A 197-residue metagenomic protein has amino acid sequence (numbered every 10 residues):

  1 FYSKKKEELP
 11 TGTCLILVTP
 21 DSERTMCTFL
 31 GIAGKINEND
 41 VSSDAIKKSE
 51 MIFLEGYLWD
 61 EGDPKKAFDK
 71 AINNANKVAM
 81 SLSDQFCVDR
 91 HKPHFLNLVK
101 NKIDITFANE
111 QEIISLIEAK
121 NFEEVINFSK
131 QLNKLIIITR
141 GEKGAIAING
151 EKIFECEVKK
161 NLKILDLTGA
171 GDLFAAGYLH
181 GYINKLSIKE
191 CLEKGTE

Functional and structural regions predicted by a protein language model:
F1-L54: Conserved N-terminal subdomain of the carbohydrate kinase-like
C14-I16, E23-M26, M51, K77-V78 (+3 more regions): Structural motif
C27, L116, I148: Residues that scaffold the ATP/ADP-binding catalytic core of kinase and kinase-like folds
F29, E118, E193: Phosphate-coordinating loops and pocket residues in cytosolic domains that bind phosphorylated ligands
D44-K47, N101, Q131: Structured loop/turn residues at beta-strand edges in well-structured enzyme cores
K47, D69, N73, K189 (+1 more regions): A broad detector of short, well-ordered amphipathic alpha-helices that serve as recognition/interaction surfaces
M51-I126, K134, K143-A145: Conserved beta-alpha-beta core of the PfkB/ribokinase-like small-molecule kinase fold
P93, N121-E197: Conserved phosphate-binding/catalytic region of the ribokinase-like
